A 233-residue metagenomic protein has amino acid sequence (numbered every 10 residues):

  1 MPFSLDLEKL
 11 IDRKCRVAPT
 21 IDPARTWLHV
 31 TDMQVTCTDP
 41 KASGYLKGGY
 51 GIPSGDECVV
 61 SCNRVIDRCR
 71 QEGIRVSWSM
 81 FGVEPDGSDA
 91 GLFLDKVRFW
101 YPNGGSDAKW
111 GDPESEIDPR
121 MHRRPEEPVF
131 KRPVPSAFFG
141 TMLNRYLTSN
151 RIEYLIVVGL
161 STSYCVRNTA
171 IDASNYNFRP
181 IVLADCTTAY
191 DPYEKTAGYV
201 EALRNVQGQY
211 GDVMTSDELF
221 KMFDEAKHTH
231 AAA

Functional and structural regions predicted by a protein language model:
M1-W27, V35-T36, R64-E72, K96-A233: Active-site-adjacent betaalpha module
A24-T26, K41-C69, I74-M80: A short alpha/beta connector and helix-capping loop motif
T36-K41, G87-S88: Short acidic/His/Gly/Ser-rich catalytic and metal-binding motifs that mark active-site loops of diverse hydrolases
S79-G82, L160: Short, well-ordered beta-to-alpha junction loops that form the rim of enzyme active sites and present histidine/acidic
G82-P102: Short, electropositive alpha-helical surface patch
